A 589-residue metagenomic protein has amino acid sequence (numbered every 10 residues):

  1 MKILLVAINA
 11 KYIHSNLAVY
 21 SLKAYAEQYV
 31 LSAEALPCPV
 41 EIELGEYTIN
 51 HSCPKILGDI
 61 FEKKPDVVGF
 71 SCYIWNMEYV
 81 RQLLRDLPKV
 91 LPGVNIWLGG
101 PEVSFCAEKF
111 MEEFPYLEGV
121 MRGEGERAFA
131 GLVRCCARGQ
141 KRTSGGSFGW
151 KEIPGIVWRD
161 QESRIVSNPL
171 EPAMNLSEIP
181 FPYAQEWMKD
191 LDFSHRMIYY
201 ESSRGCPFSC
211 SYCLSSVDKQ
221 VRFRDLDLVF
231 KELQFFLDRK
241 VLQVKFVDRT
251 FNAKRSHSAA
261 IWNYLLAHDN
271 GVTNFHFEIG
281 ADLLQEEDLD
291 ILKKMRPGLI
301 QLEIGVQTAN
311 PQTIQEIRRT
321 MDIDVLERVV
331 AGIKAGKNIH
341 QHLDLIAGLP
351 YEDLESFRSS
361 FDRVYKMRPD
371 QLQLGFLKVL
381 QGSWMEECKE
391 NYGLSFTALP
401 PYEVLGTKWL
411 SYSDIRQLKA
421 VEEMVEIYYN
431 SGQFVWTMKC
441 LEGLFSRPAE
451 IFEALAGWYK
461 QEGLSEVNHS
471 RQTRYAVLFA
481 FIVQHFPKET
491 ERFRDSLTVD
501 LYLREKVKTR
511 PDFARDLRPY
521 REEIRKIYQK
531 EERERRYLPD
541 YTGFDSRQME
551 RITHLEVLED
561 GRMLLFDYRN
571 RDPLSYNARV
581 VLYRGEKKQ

Functional and structural regions predicted by a protein language model:
M1-I3, I153, V157-S202, R579-L582: N-terminal [4Fe-4S]-dependent radical SAM core
K2, A18, Y25-L170: Glycine-rich beta-alpha loop elements in corrinoid/cobalamin-binding modules across cobalamin-dependent enzymes
K2-I8, L31-P39, C53, D66 (+2 more regions): Radical SAM enzyme core and accessory elements
I8, K64-D66, R255, A267-N270 (+2 more regions): A structural motif corresponding to the C-terminal lobe/cap of the Radical SAM core domain
Y12-A18: Short N-terminal binding/cap micro-motifs at the start of the first secondary-structure element
S177, F181-A335: Radical SAM [4Fe-4S] cluster-binding motif and immediate context
